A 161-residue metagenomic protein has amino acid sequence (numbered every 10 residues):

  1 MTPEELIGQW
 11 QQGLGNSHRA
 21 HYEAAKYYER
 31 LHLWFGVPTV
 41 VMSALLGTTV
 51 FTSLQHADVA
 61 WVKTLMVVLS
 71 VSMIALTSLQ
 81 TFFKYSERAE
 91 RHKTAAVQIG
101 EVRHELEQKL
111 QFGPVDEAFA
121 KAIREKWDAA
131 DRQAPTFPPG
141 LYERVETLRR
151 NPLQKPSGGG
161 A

Functional and structural regions predicted by a protein language model:
M1-V41, T52, V62, L76-A161: Conserved non-transmembrane functional hotspots
T39, S43-L46, S70-M73: Alpha-helical transmembrane segments of integral membrane proteins
M42-D58: Juxtamembrane "helix exit" motif at the C-terminal ends of alpha-helical transmembrane segments in multi-pass membrane
D58-S72: Hydrophobic alpha-helical transmembrane segments
